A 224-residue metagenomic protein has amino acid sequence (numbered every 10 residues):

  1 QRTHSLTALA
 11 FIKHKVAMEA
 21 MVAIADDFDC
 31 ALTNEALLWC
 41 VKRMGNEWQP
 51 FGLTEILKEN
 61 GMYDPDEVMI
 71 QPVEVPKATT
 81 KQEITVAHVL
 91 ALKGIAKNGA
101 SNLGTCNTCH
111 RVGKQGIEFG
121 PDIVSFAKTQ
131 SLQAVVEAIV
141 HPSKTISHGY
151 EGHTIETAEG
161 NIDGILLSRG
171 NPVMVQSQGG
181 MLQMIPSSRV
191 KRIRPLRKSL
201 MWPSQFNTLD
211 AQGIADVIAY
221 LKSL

Functional and structural regions predicted by a protein language model:
T3, T7, E19, K97 (+5 more regions): Solvent-exposed, polar/charged alpha-helical surfaces in well-ordered, non-transmembrane soluble domains, broadly
T7-F11, E19, A23-G94, Y220-L224: Post-cleavage N-terminal segment of exported redox proteins
A25-D29, A127, F206: Alpha-solenoid helical repeat architecture
E74-N102, F119-P121, Q130-A134, E159 (+1 more regions): Electrostatic cytochrome c docking/interface patches
G99, L103-G113, I123, V217-L224: The canonical Cys-X-X-Cys-His
G116-H141, E151-P195, L200-P203: Gly/Gly-Pro-rich "capping" loops immediately C-terminal to redox-active cysteine motifs in periplasmic/lumenal
T145-G149: Active-site phosphate-binding and catalytic loops of NTP-dependent enzymes
S204-L224: Long, low-complexity intrinsically disordered regions
